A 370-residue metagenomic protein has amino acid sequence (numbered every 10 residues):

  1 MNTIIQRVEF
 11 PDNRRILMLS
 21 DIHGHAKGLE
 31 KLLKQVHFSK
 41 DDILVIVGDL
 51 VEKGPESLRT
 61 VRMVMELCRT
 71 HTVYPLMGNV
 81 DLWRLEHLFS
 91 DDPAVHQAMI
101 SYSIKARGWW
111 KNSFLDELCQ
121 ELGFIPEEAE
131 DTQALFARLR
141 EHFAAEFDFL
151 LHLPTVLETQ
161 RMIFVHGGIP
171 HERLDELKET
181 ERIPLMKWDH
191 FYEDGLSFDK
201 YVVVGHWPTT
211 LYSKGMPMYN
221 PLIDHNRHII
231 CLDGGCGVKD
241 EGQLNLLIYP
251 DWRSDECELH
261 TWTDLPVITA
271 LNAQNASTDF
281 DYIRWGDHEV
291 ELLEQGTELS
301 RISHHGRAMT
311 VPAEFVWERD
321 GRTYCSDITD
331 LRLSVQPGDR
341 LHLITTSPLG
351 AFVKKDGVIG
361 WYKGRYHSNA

Functional and structural regions predicted by a protein language model:
M1-M63: N-terminal active-site segment of His-dependent metallophosphoesterases
D21, L44, D49, V64 (+5 more regions): Divalent metal-coordination and catalytic microenvironments
H23-K27, E52-P55, V80-L85, G205-K214 (+1 more regions): Active-site environment of divalent metal-dependent phosphoester hydrolases
T60-P154: Active-site neighborhood of divalent metal-dependent phosphoester bond hydrolases
E127-I229, C236-D240, W252, C257 (+4 more regions): Acidic, His/Gly-enriched loop-helix segments that form or flank divalent-metal centers in metallo-dependent hydrolases
E258-L271, G306-R322: Short, basic/aromatic beta-hairpin or loop at an interaction surface
L271-G286, G321-T346: SH3/SH3-like (including bacterial SH3b) beta-barrel domains that bind proline-rich motifs or cell-wall ligands
W285-P312, V335-A370: SH3/SH3-like beta-barrel superfamily modules
